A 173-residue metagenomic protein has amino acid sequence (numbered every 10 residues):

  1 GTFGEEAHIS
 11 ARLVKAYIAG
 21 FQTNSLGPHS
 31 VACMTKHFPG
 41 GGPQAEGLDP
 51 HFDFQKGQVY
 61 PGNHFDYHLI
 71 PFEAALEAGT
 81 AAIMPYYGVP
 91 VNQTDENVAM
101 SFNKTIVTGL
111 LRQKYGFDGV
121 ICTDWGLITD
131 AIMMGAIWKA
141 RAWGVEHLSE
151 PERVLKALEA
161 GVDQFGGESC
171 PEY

Functional and structural regions predicted by a protein language model:
G1-Y173: Glycoside hydrolase catalytic-domain context in secreted enzymes
